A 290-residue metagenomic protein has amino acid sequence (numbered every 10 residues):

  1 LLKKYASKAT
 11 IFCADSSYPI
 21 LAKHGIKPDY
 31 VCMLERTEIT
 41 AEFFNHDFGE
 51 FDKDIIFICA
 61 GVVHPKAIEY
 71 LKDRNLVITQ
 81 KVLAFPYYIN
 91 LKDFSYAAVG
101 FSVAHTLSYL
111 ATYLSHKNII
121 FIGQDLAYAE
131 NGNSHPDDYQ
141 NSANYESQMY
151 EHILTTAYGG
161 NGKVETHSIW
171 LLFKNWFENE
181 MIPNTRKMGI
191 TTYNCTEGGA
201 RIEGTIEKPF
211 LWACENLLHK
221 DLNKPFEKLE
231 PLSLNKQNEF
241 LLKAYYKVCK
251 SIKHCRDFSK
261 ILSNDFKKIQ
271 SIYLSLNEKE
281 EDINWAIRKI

Functional and structural regions predicted by a protein language model:
L1-I11, P28: N-terminal glycine-/serine-/threonine-rich phosphate-binding loop
S7, F57, D93-F101, L110 (+4 more regions): Hydrophobic alpha-helical scaffolding
F12-A14, L34, I58-A60, I122-Q124 (+1 more regions): Generic beta-strand/beta-sheet core signal
P19-K117, M181: Acidic/Gly/His-enriched mid-domain segments of enzyme catalytic cores or analogous surface patches that mediate
C32-E38, F43-K53, P136-L154, W212-L222: Acidic, Ser/Thr-rich peripheral helices and adjacent loops at domain boundaries
K117-N131: Acidic, metal-binding active-site segment of PIN/NYN-like and related structure-specific nucleases
Q148-G199: Polyanion-binding loop/helix "lid" in catalytic or ligand-binding cores
T185-I290: Long, compositionally biased charged/polar accessory segments in the mid-to-C-terminal portions of proteins
